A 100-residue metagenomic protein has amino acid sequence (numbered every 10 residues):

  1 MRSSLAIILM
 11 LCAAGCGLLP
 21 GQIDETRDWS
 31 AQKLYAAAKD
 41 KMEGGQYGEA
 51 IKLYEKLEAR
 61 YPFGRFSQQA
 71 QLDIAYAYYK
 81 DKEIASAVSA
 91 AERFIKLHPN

Functional and structural regions predicted by a protein language model:
M1-C16: Sec-dependent bacterial lipoprotein signal peptides
C12-N100: Acidic, polar-rich low-complexity tracts and alpha-helical solenoid repeat scaffolds
